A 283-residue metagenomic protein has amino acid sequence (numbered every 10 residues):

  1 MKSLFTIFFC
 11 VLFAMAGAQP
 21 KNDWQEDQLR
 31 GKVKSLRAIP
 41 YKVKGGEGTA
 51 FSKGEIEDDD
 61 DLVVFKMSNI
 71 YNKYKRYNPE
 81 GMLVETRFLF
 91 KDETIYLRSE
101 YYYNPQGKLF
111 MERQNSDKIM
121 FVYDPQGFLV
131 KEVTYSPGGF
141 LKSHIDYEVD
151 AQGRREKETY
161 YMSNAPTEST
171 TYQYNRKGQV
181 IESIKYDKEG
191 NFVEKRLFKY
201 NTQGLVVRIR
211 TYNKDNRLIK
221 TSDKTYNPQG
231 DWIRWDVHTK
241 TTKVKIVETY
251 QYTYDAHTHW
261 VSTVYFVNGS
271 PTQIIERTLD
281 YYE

Functional and structural regions predicted by a protein language model:
M1-K21: Bacterial Sec-dependent N-terminal signal peptides
Q19-E283: Buried hydrophobic residues that stabilize the cores of well-folded domains
